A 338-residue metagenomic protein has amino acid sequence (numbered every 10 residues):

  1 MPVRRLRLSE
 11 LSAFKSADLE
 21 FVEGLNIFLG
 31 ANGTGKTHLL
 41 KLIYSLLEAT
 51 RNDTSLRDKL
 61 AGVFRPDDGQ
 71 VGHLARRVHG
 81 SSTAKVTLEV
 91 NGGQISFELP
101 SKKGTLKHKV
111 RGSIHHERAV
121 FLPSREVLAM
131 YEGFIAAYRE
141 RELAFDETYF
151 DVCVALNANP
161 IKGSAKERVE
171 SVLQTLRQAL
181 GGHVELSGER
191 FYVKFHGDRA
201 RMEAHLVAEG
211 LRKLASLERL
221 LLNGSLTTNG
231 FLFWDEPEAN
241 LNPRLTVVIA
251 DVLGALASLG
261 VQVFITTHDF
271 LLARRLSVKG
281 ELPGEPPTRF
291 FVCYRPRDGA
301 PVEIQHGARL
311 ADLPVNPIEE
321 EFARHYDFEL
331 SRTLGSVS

Functional and structural regions predicted by a protein language model:
M1-Y44: Pre-Walker A-like glycine/lysine-rich segment at the N-terminus of P-loop NTPase domains
R4-R7, I43-L232, S258, P286 (+1 more regions): Phosphate-coordinating catalytic segments in nucleotide- and nucleic-acid-processing enzymes
A17-E23, G224-T227, A255: Phosphate-binding P-loop
D235-P237: Walker B catalytic acidic pair
V248-A250: Conserved hydrophobic alpha-helix in the ABC-type ATPase nucleotide-binding domain
T266-H268: H-loop/switch region of ABC-family ATPase nucleotide-binding domains
V278-D298: A short helix-turn-beta junction within AAA+ P-loop NTPase domains corresponding to the substrate/partner-engaging
